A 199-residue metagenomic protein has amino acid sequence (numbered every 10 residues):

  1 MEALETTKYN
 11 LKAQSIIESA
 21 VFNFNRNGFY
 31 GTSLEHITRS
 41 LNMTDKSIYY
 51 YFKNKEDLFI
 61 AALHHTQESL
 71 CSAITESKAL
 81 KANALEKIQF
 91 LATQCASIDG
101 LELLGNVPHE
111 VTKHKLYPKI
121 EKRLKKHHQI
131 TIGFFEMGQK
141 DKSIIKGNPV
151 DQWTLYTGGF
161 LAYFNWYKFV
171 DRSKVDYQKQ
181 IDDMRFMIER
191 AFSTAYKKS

Functional and structural regions predicted by a protein language model:
M1, F90, S97, Q129-K140 (+2 more regions): C-terminal peripheral helix-coil segments that are non-catalytic and often amphipathic
E2-L4, S15, N23-D57, A61: Helix-turn-helix
Y9, P149-Y156, Y177, I181: Short amphipathic alpha-helix in the helical subdomain of ABC transporter nucleotide-binding domains
K12-A20, I37, A62-T66, L70 (+1 more regions): Generic hydrophobic, amphipathic alpha-helix propensity
Y30-G31, I144-N148: Short, charged helix-capping/linker segments at alpha-helix termini
A61, S72-L101, W153-Y156: Hydrophobic alpha-helical connector segments
A96-G133, K140-S143, V150, T154: Short secondary-structure transition hinges
